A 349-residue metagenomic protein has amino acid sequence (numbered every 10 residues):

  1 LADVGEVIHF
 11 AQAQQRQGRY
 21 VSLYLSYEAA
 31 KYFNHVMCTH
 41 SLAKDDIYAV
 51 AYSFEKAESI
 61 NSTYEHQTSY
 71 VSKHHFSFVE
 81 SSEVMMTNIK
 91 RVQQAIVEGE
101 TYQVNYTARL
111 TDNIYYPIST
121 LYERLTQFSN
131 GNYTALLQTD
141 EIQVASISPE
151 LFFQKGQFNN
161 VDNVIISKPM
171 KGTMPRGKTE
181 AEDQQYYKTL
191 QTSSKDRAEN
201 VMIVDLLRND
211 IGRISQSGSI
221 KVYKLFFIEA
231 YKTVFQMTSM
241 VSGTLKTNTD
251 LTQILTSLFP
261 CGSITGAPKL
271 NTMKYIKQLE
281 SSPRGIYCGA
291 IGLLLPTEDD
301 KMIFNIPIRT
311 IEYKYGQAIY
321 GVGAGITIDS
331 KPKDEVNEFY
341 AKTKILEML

Functional and structural regions predicted by a protein language model:
L1-L349: Extended alpha-helical targeting/anchoring segments, especially N-terminal organellar/secretory targeting helices
